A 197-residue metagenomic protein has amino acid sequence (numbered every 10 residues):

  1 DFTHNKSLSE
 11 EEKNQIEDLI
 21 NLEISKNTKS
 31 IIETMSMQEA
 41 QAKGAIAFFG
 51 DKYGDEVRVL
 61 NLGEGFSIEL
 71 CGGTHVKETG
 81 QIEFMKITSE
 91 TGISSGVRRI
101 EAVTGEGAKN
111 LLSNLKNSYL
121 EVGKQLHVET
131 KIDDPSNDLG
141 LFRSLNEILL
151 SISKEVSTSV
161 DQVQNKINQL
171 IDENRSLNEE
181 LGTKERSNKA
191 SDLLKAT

Functional and structural regions predicted by a protein language model:
D1-I16: Catalytic palm subdomain of template-directed nucleic-acid polymerases, centered on the conserved carboxylate motif
K6-L8, G65-F66, A108: Residues that cap or initiate secondary-structure elements
E10, T79-T197: Terminal appendage regions of diverse proteins
K13-S94, Q162-T197: Acidic/histidine-rich
